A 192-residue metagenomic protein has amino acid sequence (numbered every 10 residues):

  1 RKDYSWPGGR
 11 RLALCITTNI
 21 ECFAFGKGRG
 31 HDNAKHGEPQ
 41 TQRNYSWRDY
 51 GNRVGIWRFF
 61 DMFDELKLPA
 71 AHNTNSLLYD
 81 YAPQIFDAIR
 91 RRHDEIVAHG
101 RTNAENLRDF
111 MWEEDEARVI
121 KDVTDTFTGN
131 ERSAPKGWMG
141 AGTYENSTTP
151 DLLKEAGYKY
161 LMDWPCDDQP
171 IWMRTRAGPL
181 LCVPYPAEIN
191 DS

Functional and structural regions predicted by a protein language model:
R1-C182, A187: Catalytic alpha-helical scaffold of carbohydrate-active enzymes acting on polysaccharides/glycoconjugates
N190-S192: Aromatic-anchored helix/helix-loop segment that forms the rim or "lid" of small-molecule/cofactor binding pockets
